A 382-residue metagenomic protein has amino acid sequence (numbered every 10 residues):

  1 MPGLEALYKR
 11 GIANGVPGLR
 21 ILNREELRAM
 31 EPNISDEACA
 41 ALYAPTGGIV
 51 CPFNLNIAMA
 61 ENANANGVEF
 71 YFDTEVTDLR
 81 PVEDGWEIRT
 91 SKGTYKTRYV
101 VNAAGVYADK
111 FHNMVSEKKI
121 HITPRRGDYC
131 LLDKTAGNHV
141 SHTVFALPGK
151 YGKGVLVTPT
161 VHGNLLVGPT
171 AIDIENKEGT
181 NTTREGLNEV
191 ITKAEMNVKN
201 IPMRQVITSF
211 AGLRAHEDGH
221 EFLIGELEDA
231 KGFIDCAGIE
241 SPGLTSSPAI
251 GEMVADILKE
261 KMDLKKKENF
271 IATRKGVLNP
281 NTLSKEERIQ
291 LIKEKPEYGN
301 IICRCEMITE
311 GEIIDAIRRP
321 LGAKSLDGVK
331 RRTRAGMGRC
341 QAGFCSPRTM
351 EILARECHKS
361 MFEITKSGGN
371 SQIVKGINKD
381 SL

Functional and structural regions predicted by a protein language model:
M1-M30, G154-V155: Dinucleotide-binding Rossmann-like beta1-alpha1 core, especially the glycine-rich loop that anchors the ADP
P2, M30-A38, R80-E87, H216-H220 (+1 more regions): A short, glycine/Asx- and small/polar-enriched loop/turn that sits immediately N-terminal to a beta-strand
G15, A58, G152, V161-H162 (+4 more regions): C-terminal catalytic lobe of FAD-dependent flavoproteins
L19-L22, E69-Y71, I207: General small-molecule cofactor/ligand-binding pocket signal
L42-Y99, Y107: Helical element adjacent to the flavin cofactor pocket in flavoenzyme catalytic cores
L79-G168, I172-T183, T192, V198-I201 (+1 more regions): Flavin-dependent oxidoreductases
E178, T309-P320, G343-M361: Iron-sulfur (Fe-S) cluster-binding segments and ferredoxin-like electron-carrier domains, especially [2Fe-2S]
K330-P347, E363-L382: Short Fe-S-cluster ligation motifs
